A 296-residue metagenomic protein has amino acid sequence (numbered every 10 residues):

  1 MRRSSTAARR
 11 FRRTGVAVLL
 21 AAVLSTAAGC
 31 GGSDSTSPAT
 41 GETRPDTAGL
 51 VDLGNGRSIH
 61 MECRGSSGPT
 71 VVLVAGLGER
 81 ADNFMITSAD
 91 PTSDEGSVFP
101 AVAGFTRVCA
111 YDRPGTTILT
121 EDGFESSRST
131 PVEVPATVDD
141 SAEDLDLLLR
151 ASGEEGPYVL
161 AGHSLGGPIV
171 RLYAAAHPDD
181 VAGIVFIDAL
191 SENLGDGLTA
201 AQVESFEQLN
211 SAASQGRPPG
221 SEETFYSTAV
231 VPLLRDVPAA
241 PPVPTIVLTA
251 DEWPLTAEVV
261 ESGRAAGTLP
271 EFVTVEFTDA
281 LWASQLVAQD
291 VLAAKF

Functional and structural regions predicted by a protein language model:
R2-V18: Bacterial N-terminal signal peptides that target proteins for export
S25-G29: C-terminal motif of bacterial Sec signal peptides marking the signal peptidase cleavage site
G31-D34: Bacterial signal peptide processing site
V51-R57, E62-E121: Conserved HGGG/HGGXW glycine-rich cap/lid loop of the alpha/beta-hydrolase fold
D139-G156: Conserved acidic catalytic loop of the alpha/beta-hydrolase fold
S152-N193: Conserved hydrolase catalytic core segment
V185-S227: Flexible "cap/lid" loop of the alpha/beta hydrolase fold
A212-F296: Conserved serine/cysteine hydrolase catalytic core
